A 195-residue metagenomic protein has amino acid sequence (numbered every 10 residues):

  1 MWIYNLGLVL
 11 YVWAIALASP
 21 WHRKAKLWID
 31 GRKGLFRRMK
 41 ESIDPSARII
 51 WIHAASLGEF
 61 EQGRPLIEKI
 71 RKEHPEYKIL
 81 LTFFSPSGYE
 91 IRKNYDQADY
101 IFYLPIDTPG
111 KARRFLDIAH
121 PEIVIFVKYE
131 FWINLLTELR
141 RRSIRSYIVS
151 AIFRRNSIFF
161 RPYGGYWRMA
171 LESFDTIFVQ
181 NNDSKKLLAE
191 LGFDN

Functional and structural regions predicted by a protein language model:
M1, L6-G7, R64, E68: Small-residue-rich anion-binding loops in enzyme active sites
I3-G7, Y11-A18, H22: Membrane-interacting alpha-helical segments
A16, P20-R38, I43-N195: Active-site and donor-binding regions of nucleotide-sugar-utilizing enzymes
